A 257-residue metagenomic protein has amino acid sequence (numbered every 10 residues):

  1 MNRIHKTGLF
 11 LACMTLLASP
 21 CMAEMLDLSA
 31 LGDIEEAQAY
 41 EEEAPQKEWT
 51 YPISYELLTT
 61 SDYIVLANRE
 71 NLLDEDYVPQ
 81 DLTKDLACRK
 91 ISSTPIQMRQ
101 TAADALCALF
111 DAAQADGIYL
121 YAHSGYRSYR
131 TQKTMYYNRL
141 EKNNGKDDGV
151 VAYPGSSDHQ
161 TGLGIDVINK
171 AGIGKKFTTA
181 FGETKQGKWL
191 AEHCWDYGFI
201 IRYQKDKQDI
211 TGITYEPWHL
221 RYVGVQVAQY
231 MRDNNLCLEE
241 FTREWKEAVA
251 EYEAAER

Functional and structural regions predicted by a protein language model:
N2-E24: Sec-dependent N-terminal signal peptides of Gram-positive bacterial secreted proteins and lipoproteins
A23-G125, Y129-R257: Extracytoplasmic cell-surface/polysaccharide-interacting catalytic and binding patches
